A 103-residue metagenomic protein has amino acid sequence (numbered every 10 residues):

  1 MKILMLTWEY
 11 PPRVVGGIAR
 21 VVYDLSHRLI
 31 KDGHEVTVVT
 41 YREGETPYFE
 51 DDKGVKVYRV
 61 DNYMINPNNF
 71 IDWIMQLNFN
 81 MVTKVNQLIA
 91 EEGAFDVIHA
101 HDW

Functional and structural regions predicted by a protein language model:
M1-T46, D51-K56: N-terminal subdomain of nucleotide-sugar transferases
T7-E9, N62, D102: Glycine-rich His-Gly loop
V14, T83-K84, H101: Short, surface-exposed helix-loop/turn micro-motifs enriched in polar/charged residues
H34-G93: A conserved catalytic-core segment of Leloir-type glycosyltransferases
N78, A100-W103: Short His-centered aromatic/hydrophobic patch
D96-V97: Structural motif
